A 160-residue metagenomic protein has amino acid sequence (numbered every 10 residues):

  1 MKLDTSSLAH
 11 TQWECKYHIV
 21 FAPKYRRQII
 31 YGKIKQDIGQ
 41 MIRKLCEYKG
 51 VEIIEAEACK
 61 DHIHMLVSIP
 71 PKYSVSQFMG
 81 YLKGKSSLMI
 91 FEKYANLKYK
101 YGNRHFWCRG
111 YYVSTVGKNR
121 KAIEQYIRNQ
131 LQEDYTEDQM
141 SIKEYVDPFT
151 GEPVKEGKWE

Functional and structural regions predicted by a protein language model:
M1-E160: Basic nucleic-acid-binding interfaces
